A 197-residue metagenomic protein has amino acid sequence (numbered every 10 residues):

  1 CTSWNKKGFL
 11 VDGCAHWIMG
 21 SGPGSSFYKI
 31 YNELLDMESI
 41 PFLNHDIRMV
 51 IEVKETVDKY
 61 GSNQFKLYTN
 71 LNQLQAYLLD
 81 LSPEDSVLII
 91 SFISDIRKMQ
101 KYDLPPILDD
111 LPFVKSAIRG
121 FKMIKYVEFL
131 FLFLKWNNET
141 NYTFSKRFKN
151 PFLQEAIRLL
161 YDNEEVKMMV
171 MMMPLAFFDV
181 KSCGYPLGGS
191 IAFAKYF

Functional and structural regions predicted by a protein language model:
C1-L104: N-terminal glycine-rich phosphate/pyrophosphate-binding loop and immediately adjacent elements
R97-Y196: Active-site/ligand-binding neighborhood in enzyme catalytic cores
